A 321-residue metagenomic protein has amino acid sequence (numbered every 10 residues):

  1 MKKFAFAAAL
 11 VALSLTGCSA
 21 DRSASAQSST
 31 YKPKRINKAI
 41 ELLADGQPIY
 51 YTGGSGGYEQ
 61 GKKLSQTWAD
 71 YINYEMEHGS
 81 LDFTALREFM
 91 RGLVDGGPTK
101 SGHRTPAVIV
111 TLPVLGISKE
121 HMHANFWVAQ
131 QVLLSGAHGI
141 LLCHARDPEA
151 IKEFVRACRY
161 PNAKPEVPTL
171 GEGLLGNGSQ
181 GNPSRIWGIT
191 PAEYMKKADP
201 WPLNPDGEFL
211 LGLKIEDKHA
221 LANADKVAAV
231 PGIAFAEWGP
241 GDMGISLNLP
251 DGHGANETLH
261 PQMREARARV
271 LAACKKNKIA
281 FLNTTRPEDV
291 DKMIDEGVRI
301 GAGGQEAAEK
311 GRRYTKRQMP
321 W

Functional and structural regions predicted by a protein language model:
M1-A7: Bacterial N-terminal signal peptides that target proteins for export
A7-T16: Bacterial N-terminal signal peptides
C18, R22-W321: Expand to "…catalyze enediolate/carbanion chemistry for C-C bond making/breaking, isomerization, decarboxylation
